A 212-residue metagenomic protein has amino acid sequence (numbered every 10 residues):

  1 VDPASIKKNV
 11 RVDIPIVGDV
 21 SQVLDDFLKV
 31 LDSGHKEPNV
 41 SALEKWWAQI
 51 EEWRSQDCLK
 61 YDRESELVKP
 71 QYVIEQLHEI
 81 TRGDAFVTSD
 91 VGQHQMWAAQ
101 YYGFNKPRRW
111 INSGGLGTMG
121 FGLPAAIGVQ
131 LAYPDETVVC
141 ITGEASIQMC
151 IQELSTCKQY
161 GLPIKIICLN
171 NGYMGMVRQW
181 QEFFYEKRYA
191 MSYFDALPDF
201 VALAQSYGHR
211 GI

Functional and structural regions predicted by a protein language model:
V1-S5: Short, polar loop motifs at secondary-structure junctions
K7-V10, P15-V17, S21-F27, W97-I212: Thiamine diphosphate
V12, I16, V23, K29-H35 (+1 more regions): Conserved catalytic alpha/beta core of Sir2/sirtuin-type deacylases, generalized to analogous enzyme cores that bind
I14, G18, E44, E64: Charge-dense, low-complexity intrinsically disordered segments
D32, R82, Y133: Short conserved AdoMet
G34-I50: Flexible, glycine/charged-enriched surface loops at secondary-structure junctions
A48-V129: Active-site diphosphate/adenylate-binding microenvironment
